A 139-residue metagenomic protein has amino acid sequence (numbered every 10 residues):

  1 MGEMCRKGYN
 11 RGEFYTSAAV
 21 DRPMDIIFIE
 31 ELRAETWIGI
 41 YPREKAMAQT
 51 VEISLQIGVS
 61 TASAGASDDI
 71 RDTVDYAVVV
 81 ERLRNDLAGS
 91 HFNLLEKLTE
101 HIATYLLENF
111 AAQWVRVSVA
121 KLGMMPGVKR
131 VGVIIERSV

Functional and structural regions predicted by a protein language model:
C5-V139: N-terminal, polar/charged subdomain of small-to-medium soluble alpha/beta proteins
